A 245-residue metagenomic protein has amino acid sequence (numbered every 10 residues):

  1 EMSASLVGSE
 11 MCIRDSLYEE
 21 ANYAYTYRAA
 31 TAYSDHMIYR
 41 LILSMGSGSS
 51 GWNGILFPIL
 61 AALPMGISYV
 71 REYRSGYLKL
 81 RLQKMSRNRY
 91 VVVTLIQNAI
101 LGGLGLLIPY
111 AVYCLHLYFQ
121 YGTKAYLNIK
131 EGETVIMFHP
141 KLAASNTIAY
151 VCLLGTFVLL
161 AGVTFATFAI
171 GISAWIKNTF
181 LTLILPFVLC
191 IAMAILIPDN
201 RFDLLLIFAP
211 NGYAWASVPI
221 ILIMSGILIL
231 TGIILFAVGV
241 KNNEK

Functional and structural regions predicted by a protein language model:
E1-G8, C12-I13: Single conserved hydrophobic/aromatic residue that forms the stacking wall/gate of nucleotide- or nucleobase-binding
S9-E10, M85-R87, K177-T179: Short loop-to-helix capping motifs
R14-I67, I96-A166, I170, A174 (+1 more regions): Secretory targeting signals
G66-L101: Helix-loop-helix units of permease transmembrane domains in multi-pass membrane transporters, especially ABC
V70-Y73, Y77, H116, Q120-N128 (+2 more regions): Membrane-interfacial segments
G171, W175, S225-K245: Junction motif at the cytosolic side of a transmembrane helix
I176, P198-P219: Extracellular/periplasmic helix-loop-helix junctions in multi-pass membrane proteins
T179-M193: Central hydrophobic cores of alpha-helical transmembrane segments in multi-pass integral membrane proteins
